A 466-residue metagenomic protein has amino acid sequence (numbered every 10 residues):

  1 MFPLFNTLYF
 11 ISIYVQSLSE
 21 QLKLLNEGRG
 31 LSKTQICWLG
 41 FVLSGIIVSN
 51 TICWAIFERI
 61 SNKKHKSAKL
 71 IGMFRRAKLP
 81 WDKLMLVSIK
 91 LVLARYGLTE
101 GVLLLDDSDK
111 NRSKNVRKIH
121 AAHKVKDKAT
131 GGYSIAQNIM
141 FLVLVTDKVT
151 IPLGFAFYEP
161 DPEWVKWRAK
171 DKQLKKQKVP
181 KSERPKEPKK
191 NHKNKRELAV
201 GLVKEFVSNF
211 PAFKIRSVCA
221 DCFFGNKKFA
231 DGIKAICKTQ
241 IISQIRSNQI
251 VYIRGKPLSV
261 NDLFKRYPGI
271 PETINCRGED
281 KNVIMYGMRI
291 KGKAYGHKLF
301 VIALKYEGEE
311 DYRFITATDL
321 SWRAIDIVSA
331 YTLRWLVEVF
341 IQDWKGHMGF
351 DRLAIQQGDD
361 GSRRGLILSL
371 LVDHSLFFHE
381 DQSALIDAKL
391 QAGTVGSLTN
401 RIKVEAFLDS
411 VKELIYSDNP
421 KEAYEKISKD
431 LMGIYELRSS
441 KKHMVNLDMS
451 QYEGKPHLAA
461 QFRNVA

Functional and structural regions predicted by a protein language model:
M1-C37, G45-I46, C53, R59 (+9 more regions): A short, flexible helix-boundary coil/loop motif
L22-C37, G45-A122, E205, N209 (+7 more regions): Electropositive nucleic-acid engagement tracts
L43, M73-L174, I284, R289: Active-site-proximal, Lys/Arg-enriched surface segment that forms a nucleic-acid-binding/basic interface patch
F57, T99-S113, L142, V218-F224 (+4 more regions): Short, conserved catalytic/metal-binding motifs centered on acidic residues
A68-M73, D127-F213, K298-F314, T318: Electropositive, glycine- and tryptophan-enriched low-complexity nucleic-acid-binding patches
D109, A324-I355: Short amphipathic alpha-helical "interface-anchor" segments enriched in bulky aromatics
R112-K114, P152-L153, K228, V251-I253 (+1 more regions): Short helix/loop capping segments that flank catalytic or ligand/cofactor-binding pockets
Q177-K256: Domain-level cores of phosphate- or acyl-group-handling catalytic modules
